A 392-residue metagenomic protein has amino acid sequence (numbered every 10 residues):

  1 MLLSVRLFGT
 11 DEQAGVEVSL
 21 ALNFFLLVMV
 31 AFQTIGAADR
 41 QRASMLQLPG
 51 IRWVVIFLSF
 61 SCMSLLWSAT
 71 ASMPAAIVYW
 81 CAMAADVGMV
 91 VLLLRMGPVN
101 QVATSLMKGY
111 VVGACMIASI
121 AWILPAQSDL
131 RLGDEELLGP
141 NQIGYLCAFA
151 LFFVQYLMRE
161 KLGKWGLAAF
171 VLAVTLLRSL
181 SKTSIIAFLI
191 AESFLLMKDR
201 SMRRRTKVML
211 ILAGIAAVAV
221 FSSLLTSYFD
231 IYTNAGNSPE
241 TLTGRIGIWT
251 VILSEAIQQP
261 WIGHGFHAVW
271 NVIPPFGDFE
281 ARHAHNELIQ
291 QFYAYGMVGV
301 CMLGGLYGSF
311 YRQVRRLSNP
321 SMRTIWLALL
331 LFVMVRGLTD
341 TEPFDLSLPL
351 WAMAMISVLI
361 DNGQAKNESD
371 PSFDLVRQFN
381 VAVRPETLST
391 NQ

Functional and structural regions predicted by a protein language model:
M1-A37, F60-W67, I120-A121, V333-G337 (+1 more regions): N-terminal signal-anchor transmembrane segment
A21-F25, P49-S61, A71-L94, C115 (+1 more regions): Aromatic-anchored transmembrane helix interface
N23-R40, F149-M158, M297-L317, M355-S357: Hydrophobic, aromatic-rich transmembrane alpha-helices and their immediate juxtamembrane boundary segments
L27-V30, R323, L327-M334, E342-Q392: Transmembrane alpha-helices of multi-pass inner-membrane enzymes
I51, K164, R204-T206, Y295-M334 (+1 more regions): Hydrophobic transmembrane alpha-helices and their immediate junctions
C62-M63, A85-M89, P98-D129, L138-R200 (+3 more regions): Alpha-helical transmembrane segments of multi-pass inner-membrane proteins
S119, R178, L196-G236, L253-Q258 (+2 more regions): A membrane-periplasm/extracellular boundary helix in multi-pass inner-membrane enzymes that assemble envelope glycans
D134, F229-Y295, R316-L317: Long extracytoplasmic/lumenal interhelical loops at the membrane interface of multi-pass membrane proteins
